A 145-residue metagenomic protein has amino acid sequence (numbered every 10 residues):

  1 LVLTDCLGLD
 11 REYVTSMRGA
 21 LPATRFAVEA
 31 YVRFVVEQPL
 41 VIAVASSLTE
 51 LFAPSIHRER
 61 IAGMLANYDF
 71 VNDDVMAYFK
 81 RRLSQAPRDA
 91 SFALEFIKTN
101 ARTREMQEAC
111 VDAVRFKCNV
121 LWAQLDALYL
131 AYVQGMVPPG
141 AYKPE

Functional and structural regions predicted by a protein language model:
L1, D5, P22, L51-S55 (+2 more regions): Generic structural signal for well-ordered, non-transmembrane alpha-helical segments in soluble/cytosolic regions
L1-Y78, V133, A141-P144: Active-site-proximal alpha-helical scaffolds that flank and shape metal-associated catalytic sites
R33, E59, Q85-A86, T103 (+2 more regions): Residue-level detector of solvent-exposed, low-hydrophobicity positions
L48, F70, E95-F96, V114 (+1 more regions): General N-terminal targeting signals
R60, M64, A93-F96, N100 (+2 more regions): A short secondary-structure junction motif
F79, L83, P87-V111: Long amphipathic all-alpha helical oligomerization modules
R104-E145: Acidic, carboxylate-rich catalytic segments that either coordinate divalent cations
